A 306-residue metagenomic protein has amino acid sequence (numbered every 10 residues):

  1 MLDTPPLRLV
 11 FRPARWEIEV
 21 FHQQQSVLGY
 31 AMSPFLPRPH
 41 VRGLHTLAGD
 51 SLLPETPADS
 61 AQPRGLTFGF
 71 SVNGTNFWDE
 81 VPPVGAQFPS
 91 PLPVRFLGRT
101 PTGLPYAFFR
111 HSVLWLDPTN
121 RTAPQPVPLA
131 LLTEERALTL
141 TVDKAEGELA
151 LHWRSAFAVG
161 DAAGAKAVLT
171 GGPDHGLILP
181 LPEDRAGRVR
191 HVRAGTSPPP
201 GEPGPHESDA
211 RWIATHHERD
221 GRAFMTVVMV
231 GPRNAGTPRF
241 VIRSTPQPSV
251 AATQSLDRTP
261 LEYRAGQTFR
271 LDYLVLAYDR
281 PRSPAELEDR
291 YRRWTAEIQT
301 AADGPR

Functional and structural regions predicted by a protein language model:
M1-Q62, E288: Beta-strand-rich N-terminal accessory domains
Q24, H111-V113, R136, W153 (+1 more regions): Short, hydrophobic/aromatic-enriched beta-strand segments in well-ordered soluble domains
Y30-L36, H40-G43, K144-R193, E286: Acidic (Asp/Glu-rich), glycine- and aromatic
D50-A86, D209-L261: Surface-exposed beta-strand/loop segments enriched in Pro/Gly
R64-G147: Extended, loop-rich substrate-binding clefts of extracytoplasmic carbohydrate-active enzymes
V113-D117, L138-K144, F157-D161, L181-R185 (+1 more regions): Beta-strand elements of well-folded, non-transmembrane domains
A167-A235: Active-site/ligand-binding surface loops and adjacent short beta/alpha elements that line catalytic pockets across
T226-R306: Beta-strand-rich recognition/accessory modules
